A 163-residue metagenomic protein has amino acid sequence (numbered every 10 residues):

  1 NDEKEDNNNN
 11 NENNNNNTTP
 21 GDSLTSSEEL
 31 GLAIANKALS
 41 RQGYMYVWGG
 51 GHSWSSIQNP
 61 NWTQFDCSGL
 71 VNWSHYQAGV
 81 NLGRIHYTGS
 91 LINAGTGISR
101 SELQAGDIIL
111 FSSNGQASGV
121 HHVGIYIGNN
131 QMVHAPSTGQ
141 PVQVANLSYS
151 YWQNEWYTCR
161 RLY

Functional and structural regions predicted by a protein language model:
N1-M45, S101, R160-Y163: Intrinsically disordered, low-complexity, Pro/Ser/Thr/Asn/Gly/Ala-rich spacer/linker segments adjacent to signal
T25-A33, N61-D66, G97, S150: Soluble non-cytosolic domains of exported or imported proteins
S26, R84-H86, Y149, Q153-Y163: Short, low-complexity, Pro/Ser/Thr/Gly-rich segments in the mature regions of secreted, periplasmic
K37-R41, W73-N81, S112: Structured segments of extracytoplasmic/periplasmic soluble domains in secreted or envelope-associated proteins
Q42-M45, G50, N130, P136: Short, small-residue-rich loop/turn micro-motifs
Y46-A105, W156: Catalytic cysteine-centered active-site loop
V80-P141: ...with weaker cross-activation on analogous glycine-rich loops/strands in unrelated enzymes
T138-S150: Short solvent-exposed strand/turn elements
